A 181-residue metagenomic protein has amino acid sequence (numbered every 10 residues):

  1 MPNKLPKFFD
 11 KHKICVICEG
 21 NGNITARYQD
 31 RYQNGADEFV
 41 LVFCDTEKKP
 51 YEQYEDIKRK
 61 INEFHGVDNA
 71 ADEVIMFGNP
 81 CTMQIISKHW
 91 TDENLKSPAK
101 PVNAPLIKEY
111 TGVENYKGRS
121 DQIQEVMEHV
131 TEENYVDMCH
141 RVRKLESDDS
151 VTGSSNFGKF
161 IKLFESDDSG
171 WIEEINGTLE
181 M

Functional and structural regions predicted by a protein language model:
N3-I14, T25-L41, T46-M181: C-terminal accessory helical subdomains adjacent to catalytic cores in phosphodiester- and nucleotide-handling enzymes
